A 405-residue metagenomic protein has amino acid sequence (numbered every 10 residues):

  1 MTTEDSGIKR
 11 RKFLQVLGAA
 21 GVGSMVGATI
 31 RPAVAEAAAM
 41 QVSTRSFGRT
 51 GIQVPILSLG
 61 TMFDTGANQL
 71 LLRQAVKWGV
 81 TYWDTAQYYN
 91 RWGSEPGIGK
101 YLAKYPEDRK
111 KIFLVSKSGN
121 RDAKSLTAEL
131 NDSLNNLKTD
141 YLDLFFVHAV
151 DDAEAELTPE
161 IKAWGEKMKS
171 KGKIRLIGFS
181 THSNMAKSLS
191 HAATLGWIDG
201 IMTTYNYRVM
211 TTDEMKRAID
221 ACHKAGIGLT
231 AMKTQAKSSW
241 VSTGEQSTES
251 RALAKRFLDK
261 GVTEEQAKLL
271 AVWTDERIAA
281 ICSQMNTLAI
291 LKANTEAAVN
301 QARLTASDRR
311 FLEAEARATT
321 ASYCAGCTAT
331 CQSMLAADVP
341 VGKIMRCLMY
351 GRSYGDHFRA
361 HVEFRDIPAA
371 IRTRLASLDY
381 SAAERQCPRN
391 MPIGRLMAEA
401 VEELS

Functional and structural regions predicted by a protein language model:
T2-G21: N-terminal secretory signal peptides and thylakoid transit peptides that target proteins across membranes
A28-L57: C-terminal segment of N-terminal export signals and the immediately downstream linker at the start of the mature
F47, L59, W83, I98 (+8 more regions): Conserved, mostly hydrophobic/aromatic
S58-A67, S116-K124, A254-D259: Active-site mouth loops of central-metabolism enzymes
T85-Y101: Glycine-rich, proline-tolerant flexible connector loops at the mouths of alpha/beta enzymes
G99-I112, K167: Alpha-helix-loop-beta-strand connector modules within alpha/beta enzyme cores
R121-M232, A236, E245-E249, D259-K260 (+1 more regions): Glycine/proline-rich, positively charged, aromatic-decorated active-site loop/lid region on the catalytic face
R217-S405: Structured C-terminal cap/extension of enzyme domains
